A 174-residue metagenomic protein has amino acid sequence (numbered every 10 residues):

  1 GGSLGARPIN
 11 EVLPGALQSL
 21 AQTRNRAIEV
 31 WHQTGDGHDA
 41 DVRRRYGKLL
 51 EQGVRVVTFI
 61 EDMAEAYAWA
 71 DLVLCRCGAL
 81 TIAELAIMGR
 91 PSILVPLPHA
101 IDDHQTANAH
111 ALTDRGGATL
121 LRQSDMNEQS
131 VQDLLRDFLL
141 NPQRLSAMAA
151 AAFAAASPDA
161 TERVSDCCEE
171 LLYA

Functional and structural regions predicted by a protein language model:
G1-V73, T106-H110, D114, L121-V131: Donor-nucleotide binding loops and adjacent catalytic segments primarily of GT-B fold Leloir glycosyltransferases
V57, R76, L94-V95: A short structural motif in glycosyltransferase catalytic domains
Y67, L85-A86, I93, T113: Short alpha-helix at the nucleotide-sugar/activated-sugar donor binding site of glycosyltransferases and closely
A68-A83, R90: Acidic donor-binding loop of glycosyltransferase active sites
D71-L72, G89-L97, G117: Structural loop-to-beta junction motif characteristic of Rossmann-like glycosyltransferase folds
T113-L120, Q129-F138, A147-A151: Amphipathic alpha-helical segments at domain termini/boundaries
R144-P158: A short, well-ordered alpha-helix in the C-terminal region of glycosyltransferases
S157-A174: C-terminal alpha-helical cap of glycosyltransferases
